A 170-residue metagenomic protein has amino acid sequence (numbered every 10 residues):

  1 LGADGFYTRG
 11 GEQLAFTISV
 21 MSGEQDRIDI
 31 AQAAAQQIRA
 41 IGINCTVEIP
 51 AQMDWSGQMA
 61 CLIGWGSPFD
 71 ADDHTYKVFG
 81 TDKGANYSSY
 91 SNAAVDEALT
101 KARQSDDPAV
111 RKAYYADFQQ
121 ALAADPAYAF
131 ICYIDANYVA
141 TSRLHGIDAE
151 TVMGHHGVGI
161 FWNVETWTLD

Functional and structural regions predicted by a protein language model:
L1-A35, D117, L169: Append "and occasionally in soluble cytosolic enzymes with long acidic Gly/Pro-rich linkers
D4-Y7, T46-P50, V110, Y114 (+1 more regions): Surface-exposed patches in mature extracellular/periplasmic domains of secreted proteins
Q13-A15, A40-N44, G57-M59, D125-Y128: Loop/turn elements at helix/coil->beta-strand transitions in domains of secreted/extracellular proteins
M21, P50, W65: Cofactor-binding loop segments of dinucleotide-utilizing enzymes, especially the Rossmann-like FAD- and NAD(P)+-binding
D26-A35, D54-D170: Detector for C-terminal structural segments
D29-P50: Long, His/Glu/Asp-enriched segments that create or flank divalent metal/ion-associated functional microenvironments
